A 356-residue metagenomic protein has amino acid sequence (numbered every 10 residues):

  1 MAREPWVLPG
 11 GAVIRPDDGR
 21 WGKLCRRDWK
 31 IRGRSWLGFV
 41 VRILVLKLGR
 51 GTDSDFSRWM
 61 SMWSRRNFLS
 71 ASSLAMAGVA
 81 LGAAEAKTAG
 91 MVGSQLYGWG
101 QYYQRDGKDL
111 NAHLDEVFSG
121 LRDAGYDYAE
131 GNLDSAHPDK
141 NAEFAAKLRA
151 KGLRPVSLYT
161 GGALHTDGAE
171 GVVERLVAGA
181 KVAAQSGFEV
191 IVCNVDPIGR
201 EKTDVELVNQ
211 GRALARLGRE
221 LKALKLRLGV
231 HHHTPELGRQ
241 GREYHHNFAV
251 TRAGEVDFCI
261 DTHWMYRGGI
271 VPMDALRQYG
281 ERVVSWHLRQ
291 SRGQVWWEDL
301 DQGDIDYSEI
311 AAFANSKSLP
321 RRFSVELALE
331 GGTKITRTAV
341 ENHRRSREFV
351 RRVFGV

Functional and structural regions predicted by a protein language model:
M1-G11, R15: Extreme N-terminal basic, low-complexity initiation segments that serve as generic localization/processing leaders
K23-W63: N-terminal secretory signal peptides
W59-S186, L226, R337-V356: N-terminal pre-domain/capping segments
S73, A80, K147, R154 (+3 more regions): Active-site acidic/histidine proton-transfer and metal-coordination neighborhood in alpha/beta enzyme cores
V92-Q95, A129-G131, P155-T160, I191-C193 (+4 more regions): Hydrophobic faces of well-ordered beta-strands that scaffold small-molecule active sites in alpha/beta enzyme cores
G100-N111, V117, G241, W264-P320 (+1 more regions): Gly/Pro-rich active-site loop or hairpin
L114, F118, N141-A145, L176-A180 (+6 more regions): Generic structural signal for well-ordered alpha-helices, preferentially at hydrophobic/aromatic core positions
G131-N141, G162-V173, I198-K202, T234-Q240 (+3 more regions): Acidic-and-aromatic substrate-binding clefts and catalytic sites of carbohydrate-active enzymes
